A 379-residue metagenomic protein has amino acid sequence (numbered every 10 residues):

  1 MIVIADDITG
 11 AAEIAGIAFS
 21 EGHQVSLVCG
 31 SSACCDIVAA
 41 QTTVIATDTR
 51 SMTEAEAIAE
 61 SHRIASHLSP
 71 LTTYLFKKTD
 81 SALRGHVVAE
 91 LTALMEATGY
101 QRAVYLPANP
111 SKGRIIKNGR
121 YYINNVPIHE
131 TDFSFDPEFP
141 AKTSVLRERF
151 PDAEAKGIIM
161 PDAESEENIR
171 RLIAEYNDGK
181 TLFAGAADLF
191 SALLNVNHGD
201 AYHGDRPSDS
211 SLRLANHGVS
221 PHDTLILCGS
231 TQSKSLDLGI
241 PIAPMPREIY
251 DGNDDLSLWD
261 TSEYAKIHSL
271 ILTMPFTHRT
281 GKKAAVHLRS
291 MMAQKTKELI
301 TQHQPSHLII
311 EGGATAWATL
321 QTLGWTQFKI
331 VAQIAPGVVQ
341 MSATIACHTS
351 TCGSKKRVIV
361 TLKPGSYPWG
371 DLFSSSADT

Functional and structural regions predicted by a protein language model:
M1-I2, S20, Q24-S32, Q41 (+3 more regions): Cap/lid and interdomain-hinge subdomains that line or gate substrate/regulatory clefts in soluble alpha/beta enzymes
V3-A5, S26-V28, L75-K78, R102-P107 (+8 more regions): General beta-strand structural signal in soluble alpha/beta enzymes
D7-G10, T79-V88, P110-K112, S165-E167 (+4 more regions): Gly/Ser/Thr-rich loops at beta-strand to alpha-helix junctions that form or flank small-molecule/cofactor-binding
S20-T42, D255-K266, I330-C352: N-terminal short beta-loop-beta anion/metal-coordinating cradle
R120-H203, D209, R213-L214, V219-D260: Conserved, well-structured core segments that form the ligand-binding/active-site neighborhood of functional domains
C228-I300: A glycine- and small/hydrophobic-rich beta-loop-beta segment that serves as a flexible "lid/hinge" or phosphate-binding
L299-Q327: Active-site beta-strand/loop microenvironment that shapes enzyme catalytic pockets
A316-L372: Conserved, well-ordered active-site substructure
